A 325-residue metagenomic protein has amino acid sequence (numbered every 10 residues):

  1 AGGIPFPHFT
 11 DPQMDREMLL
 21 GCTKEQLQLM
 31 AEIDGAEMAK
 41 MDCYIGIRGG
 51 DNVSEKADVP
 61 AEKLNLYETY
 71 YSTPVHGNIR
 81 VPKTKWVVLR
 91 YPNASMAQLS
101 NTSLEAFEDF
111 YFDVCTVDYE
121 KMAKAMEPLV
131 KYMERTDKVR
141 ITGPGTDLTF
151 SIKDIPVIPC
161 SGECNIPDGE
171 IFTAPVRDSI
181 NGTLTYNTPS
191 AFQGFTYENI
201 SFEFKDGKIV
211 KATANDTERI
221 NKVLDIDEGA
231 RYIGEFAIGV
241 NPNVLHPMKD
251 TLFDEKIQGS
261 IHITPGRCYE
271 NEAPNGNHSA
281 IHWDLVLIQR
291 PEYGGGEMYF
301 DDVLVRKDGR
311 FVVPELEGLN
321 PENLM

Functional and structural regions predicted by a protein language model:
A1-N181, L319-L324: Active-site bordering "gate/hinge" segments that shape substrate access to catalytic or cofactor-binding pockets
P7, Q28, E120-L129, K249-M325: Charged, compositionally biased interaction regions
G50-N52, N93, T146, I155 (+7 more regions): Short, glycine-/Ser/Thr-/acidic-enriched flexible segments
Y132-K138, T196-E198, Q289-E297: A short, compositionally biased
I141, E203, M298: Short aromatic-centered micro-motifs
R177-K222: Long, well-ordered mid-to-C-terminal structural blocks that present hydrophobic/aromatic surfaces
N181, Y197-N199, D206, R231-E235 (+2 more regions): Active-site lining segments that contact anionic ligands and/or coordinate catalytic metals
K211-N277: Dual-mode signal for accessory low-complexity, basic/Gly-rich regions
